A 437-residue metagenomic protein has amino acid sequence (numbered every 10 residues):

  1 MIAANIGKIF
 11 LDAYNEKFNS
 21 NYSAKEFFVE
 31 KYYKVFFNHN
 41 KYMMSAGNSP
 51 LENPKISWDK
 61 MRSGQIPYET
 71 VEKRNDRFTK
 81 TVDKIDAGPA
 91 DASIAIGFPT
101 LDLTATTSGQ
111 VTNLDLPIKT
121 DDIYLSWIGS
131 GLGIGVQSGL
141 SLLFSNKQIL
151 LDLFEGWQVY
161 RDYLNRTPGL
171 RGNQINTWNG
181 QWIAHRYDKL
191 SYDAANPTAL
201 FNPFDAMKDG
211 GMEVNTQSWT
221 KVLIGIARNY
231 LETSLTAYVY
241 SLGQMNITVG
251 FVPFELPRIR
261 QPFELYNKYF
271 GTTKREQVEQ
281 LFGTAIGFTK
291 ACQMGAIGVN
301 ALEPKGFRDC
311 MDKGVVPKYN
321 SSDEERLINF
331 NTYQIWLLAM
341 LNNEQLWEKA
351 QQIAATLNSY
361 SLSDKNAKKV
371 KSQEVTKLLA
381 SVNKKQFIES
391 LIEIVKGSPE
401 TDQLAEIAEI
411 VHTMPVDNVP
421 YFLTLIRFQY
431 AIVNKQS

Functional and structural regions predicted by a protein language model:
M1-F98, D102, T107, S145-E155 (+3 more regions): N-terminal alpha-helical interaction blocks
Y14, Y22, Y32-Y33, Y42 (+13 more regions): Sequence-level detector for tyrosine residue identity
F18, F36, L164, S191 (+6 more regions): Generic alpha-helical secondary structure signal
F27-F28, N53, S63, K73 (+10 more regions): Alpha-helical structural elements
M44, P50-M61, T112-E276: Domain-exit/linker segments immediately C-terminal to small folded modules
A90-P99, I118, L125, A350 (+1 more regions): Small-side-chain structural scaffolding
P99-T100, W127, F282-T284: A broad "ordered helical/assembly scaffold" signature
R258-S437: Extended, amphipathic alpha-helical scaffolds
